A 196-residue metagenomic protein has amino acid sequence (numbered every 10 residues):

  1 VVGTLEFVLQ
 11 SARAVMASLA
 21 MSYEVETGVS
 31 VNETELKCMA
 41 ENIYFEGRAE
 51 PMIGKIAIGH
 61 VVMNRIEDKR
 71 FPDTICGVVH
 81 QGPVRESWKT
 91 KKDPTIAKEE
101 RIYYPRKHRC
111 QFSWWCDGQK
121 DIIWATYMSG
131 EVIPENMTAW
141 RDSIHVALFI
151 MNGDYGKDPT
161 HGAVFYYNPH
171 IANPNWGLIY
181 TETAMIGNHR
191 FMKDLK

Functional and structural regions predicted by a protein language model:
E6-A12, M16-K196: Bacterial extracytoplasmic/cell-wall-associated proteins, especially those involved in peptidoglycan
